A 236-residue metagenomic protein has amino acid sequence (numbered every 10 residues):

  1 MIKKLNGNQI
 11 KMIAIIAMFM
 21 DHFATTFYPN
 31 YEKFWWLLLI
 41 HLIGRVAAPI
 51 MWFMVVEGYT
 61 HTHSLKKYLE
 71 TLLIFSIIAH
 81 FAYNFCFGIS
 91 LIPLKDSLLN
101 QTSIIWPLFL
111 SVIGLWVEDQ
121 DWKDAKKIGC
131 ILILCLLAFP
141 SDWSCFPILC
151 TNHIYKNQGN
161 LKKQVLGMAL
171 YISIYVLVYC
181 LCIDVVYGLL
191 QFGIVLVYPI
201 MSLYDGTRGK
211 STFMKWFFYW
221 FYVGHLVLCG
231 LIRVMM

Functional and structural regions predicted by a protein language model:
M1-M236: Alpha-helical transmembrane segments and their immediate juxtamembrane cytosolic regions
